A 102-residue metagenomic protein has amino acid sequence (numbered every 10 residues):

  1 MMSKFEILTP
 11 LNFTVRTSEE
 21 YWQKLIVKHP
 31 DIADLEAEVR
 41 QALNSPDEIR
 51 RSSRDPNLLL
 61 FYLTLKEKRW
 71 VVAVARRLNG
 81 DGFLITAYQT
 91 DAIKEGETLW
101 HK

Functional and structural regions predicted by a protein language model:
M1-K102: Ribonuclease/tRNase effector modules and their secretory precursors
